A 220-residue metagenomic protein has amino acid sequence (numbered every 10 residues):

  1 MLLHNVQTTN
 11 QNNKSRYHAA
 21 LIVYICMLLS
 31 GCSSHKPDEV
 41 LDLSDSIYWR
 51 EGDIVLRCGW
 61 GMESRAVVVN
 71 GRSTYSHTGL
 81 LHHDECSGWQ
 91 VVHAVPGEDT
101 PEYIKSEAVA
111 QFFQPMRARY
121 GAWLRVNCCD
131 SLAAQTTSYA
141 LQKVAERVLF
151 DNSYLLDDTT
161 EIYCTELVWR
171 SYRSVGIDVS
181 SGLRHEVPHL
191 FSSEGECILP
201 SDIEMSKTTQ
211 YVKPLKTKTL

Functional and structural regions predicted by a protein language model:
N5-L21: Bacterial N-terminal signal peptides that target proteins for export
L29-G31: C-terminal motif of bacterial Sec signal peptides marking the signal peptidase cleavage site
S33-H35: Bacterial signal peptide processing site
E51-G52: Loop/turn positions that initiate beta-strands
R57-R125, L149-T159: Glycine-rich catalytic cores of cysteine/serine-nucleophile enzymes that process amide/ester linkages in cell-envelope
H83, L141, A145, W169-I177: Sec-exported extracytoplasmic/periplasmic mature domains
L132-A140, T160, C164-L167: Stable alpha-helical elements in mature extracytoplasmic
L155-L220: Activation targets extended, charge/polar-rich intrinsically disordered C-terminal tails
